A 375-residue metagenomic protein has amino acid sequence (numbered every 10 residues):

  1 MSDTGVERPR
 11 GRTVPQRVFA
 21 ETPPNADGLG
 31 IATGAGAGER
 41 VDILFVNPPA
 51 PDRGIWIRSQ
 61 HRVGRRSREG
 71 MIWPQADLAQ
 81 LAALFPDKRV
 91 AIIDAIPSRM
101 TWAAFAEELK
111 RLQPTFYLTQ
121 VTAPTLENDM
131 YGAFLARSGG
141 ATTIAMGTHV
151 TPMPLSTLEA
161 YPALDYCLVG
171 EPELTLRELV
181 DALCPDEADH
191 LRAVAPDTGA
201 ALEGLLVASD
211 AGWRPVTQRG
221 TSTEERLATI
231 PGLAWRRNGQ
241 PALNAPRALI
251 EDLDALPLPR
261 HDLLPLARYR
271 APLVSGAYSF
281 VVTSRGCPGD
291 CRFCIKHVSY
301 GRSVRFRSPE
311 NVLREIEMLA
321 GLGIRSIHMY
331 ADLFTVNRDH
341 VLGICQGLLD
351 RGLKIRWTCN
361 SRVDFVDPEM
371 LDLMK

Functional and structural regions predicted by a protein language model:
S2, G11-A20, G64-R65, A91 (+1 more regions): N-terminal pre-core extensions flanking Radical SAM catalytic domains
D3-R40, I55, G212-T221, E225-I230 (+1 more regions): N-terminal [4Fe-4S]-dependent radical SAM core
R17, E39-G70: Short glycine-rich His-centered loop
T33-A37, R214, D254-A255, P259-K375: Radical SAM [4Fe-4S] cluster-binding motif and immediate context
V46-P48, A95, T148, D332: Cofactor-binding loop segments of dinucleotide-utilizing enzymes, especially the Rossmann-like FAD- and NAD(P)+-binding
N47-P49, Q120-A123, R362: Structural motif
D77, L81-F85, R89-L249: Glycine-rich beta-alpha loop elements in corrinoid/cobalamin-binding modules across cobalamin-dependent enzymes
